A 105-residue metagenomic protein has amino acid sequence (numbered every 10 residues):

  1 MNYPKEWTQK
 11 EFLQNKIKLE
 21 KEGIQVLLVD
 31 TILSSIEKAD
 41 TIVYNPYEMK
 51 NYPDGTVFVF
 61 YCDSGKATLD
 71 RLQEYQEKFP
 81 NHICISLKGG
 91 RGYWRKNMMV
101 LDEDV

Functional and structural regions predicted by a protein language model:
M1-K38: Flexible, polar/low-complexity N-terminal or interdomain linker segments that lie immediately upstream of folded
W7, M98-V105: Active-site neighborhoods of enzymes that stabilize oxyanions during catalysis
E11, Y47-E48: Short acidic active-site motifs
L27, D40, I83-I85: Conserved beta-strand segments of alpha/beta enzyme cores
S34-T41, M49-D54: Short loop/helix-cap segments at secondary-structure boundaries that form the rim of catalytic
E37-K38, K96-M98: N-terminal beta-loop-helix "entrance" segment that forms/cooperates in small-molecule cofactor or anionic ligand
I42-N45, L87: Hydrophobic residues at beta-strand termini and immediately following loops that shape nucleotide-binding pockets
M49-K96: Catalytic cysteine-centered active loop of the rhodanese-like fold, especially the PTP/DSP P-loop
